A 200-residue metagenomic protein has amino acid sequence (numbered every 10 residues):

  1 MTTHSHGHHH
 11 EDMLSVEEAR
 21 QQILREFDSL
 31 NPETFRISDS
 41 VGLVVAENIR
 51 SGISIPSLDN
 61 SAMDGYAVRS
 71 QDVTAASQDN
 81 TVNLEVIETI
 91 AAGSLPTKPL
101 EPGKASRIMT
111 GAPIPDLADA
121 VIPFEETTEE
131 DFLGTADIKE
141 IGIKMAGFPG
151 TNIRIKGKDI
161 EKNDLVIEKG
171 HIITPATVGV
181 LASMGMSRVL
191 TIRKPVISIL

Functional and structural regions predicted by a protein language model:
T2-E11, V16, A67-L200: Short, glycine/charged-enriched hinge/interface segments at domain edges or termini
D12-A75, I172: Intrinsically disordered, low-complexity, positively charged segments
